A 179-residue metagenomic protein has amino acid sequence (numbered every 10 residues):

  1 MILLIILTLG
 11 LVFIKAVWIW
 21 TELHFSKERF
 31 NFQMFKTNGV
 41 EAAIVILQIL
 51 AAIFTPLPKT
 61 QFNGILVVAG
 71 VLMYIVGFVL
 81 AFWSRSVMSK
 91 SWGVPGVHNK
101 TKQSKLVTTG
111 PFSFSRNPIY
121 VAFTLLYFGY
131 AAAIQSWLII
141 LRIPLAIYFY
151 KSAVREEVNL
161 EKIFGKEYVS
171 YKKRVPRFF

Functional and structural regions predicted by a protein language model:
M1-T108, L126-F179: Membrane-anchoring alpha-helices and their flanking helix-loop junctions
S113-V121: Histidine-centered phosphotransfer motif of kinases
